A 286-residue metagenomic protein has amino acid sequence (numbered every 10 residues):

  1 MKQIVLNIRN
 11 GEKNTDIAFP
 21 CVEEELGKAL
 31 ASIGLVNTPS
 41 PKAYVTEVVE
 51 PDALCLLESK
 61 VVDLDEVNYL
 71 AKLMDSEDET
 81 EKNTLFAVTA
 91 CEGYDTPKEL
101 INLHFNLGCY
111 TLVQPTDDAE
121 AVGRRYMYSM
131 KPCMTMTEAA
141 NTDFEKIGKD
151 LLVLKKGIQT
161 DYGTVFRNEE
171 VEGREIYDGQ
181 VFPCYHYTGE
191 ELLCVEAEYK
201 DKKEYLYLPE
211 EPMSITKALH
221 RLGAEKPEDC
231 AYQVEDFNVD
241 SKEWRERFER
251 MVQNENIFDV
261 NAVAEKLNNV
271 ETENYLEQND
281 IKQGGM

Functional and structural regions predicted by a protein language model:
M1-E25, Y185-E210, G285: Short, extreme N-terminal segment that most often corresponds to the first beta-strand
A29-N141, K146, G163-G189, K202-G284: Mixed-charge (acidic/basic) macromolecular-recognition segments
I158-D161: Short, surface-exposed polybasic-aromatic patches that bind anionic ligands, especially phosphate groups
